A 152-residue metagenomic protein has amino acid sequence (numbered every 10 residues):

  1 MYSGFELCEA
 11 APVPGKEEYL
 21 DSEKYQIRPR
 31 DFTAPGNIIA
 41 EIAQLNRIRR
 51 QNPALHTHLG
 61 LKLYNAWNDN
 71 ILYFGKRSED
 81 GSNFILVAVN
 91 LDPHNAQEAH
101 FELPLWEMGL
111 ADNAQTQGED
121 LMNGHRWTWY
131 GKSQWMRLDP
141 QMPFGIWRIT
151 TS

Functional and structural regions predicted by a protein language model:
M1, F5-S152: Carbohydrate-interacting/catalytic domains
